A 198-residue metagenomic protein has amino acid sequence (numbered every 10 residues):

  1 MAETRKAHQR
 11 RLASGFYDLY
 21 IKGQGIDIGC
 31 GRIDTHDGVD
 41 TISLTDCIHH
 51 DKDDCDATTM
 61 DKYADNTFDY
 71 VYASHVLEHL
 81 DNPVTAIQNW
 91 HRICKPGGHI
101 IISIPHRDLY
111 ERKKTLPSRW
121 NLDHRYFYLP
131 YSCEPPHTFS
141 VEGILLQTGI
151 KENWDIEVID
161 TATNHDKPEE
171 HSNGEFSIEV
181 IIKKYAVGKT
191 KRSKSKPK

Functional and structural regions predicted by a protein language model:
M1-Y72, K151-K198: Conserved N-terminal segment of class I S-adenosyl-L-methionine
Y20, V84-H91, H99-K198: S-adenosyl-L-methionine-dependent methyltransferase catalytic module, highlighting the catalytic core
H36-V39, N82, R112-K113: Short glycine-/acidic-enriched loop or helix-start segments at secondary-structure transitions that form or flank
V39-I42, C94, Y131-E134: Intrinsically disordered, low-complexity coil segments
T41-D46, N66, Q88-I93, S118-W120: Glycine-rich, phosphate-binding/catalytic loops in enzymes
F68, N82-T85: Residue-level recognition of oxygen-bearing side chains
A73-H79, H106: Hydrophobic adenine-recognition pocket in adenosine-nucleotide-binding enzymes
L80-D81, C94-K95: Helix-to-beta-strand junctions that scaffold the AdoMet/dcAdoMet cofactor pocket in Class I SAM-dependent enzymes
